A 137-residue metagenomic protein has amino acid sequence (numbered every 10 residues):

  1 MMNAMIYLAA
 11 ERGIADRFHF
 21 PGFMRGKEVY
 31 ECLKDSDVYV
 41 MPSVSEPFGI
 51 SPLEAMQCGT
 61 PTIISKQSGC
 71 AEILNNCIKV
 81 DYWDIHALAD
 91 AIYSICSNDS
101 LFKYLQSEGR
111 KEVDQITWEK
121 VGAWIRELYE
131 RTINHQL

Functional and structural regions predicted by a protein language model:
A4-M24: Nucleotide-activated donor-binding/catalytic signature segment of Leloir-type glycosyltransferases, i.e., the conserved
F23-M24, E31-S36: Short alpha-helical donor nucleotide-sugar binding micro-motif in glycosyltransferases
V44: Aromatic "clamp/platform" in nucleotide-sugar-dependent glycosyltransferases that forms part of the donor/acceptor
G49-P52, C70: Short glycine/serine-rich donor-binding loops of glycosyltransferases
P61-I64: Short hydrophobic beta-strand element within catalytic cores of glycosyltransferases and related nucleotide-activated
C77-H86, S94-D99: Conserved acidic donor-binding segment of nucleotide-sugar-dependent glycosyltransferases
S100-R131: A charged, aromatic-enriched C-terminal amphipathic alpha-helix characteristic of glycosyltransferases across folds
